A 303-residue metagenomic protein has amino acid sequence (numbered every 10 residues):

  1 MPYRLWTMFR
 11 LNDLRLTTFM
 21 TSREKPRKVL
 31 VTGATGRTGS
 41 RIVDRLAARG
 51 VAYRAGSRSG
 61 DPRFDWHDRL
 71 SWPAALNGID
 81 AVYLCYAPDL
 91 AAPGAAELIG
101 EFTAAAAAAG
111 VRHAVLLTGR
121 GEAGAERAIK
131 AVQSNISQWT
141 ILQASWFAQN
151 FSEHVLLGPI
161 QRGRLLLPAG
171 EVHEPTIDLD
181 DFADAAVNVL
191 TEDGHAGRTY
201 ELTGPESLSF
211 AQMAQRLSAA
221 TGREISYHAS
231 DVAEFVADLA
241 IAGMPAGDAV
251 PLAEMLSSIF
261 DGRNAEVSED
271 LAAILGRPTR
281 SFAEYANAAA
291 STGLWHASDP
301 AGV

Functional and structural regions predicted by a protein language model:
Y3, F9-L11, R15-R23, A233-V303: A hydrophobic C-terminal alpha-helical subdomain
F9-R58, F64-L70, N77-D80, D89-E97 (+6 more regions): Oxidoreductase cofactor-interface core, primarily capturing Rossmann-like NAD(P)-dependent enzymes
Y83-C85: Periplasmic-binding protein-like
A87-L90, A297: Short amphipathic alpha-helical interaction/hinge segments
